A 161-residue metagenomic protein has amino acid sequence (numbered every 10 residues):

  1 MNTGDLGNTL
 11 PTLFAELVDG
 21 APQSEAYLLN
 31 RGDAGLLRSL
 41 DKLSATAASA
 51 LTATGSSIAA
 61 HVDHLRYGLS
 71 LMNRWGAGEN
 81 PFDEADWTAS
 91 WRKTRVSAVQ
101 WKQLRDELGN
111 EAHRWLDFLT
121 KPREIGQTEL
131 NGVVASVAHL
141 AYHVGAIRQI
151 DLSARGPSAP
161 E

Functional and structural regions predicted by a protein language model:
M1-P22, A26-D33, L37-L40, A45-A89 (+1 more regions): Short, contiguous alpha-helical
S90-A141: Acidic/histidine-rich alpha-helical segments that form the ligand environment of transition-metal centers
